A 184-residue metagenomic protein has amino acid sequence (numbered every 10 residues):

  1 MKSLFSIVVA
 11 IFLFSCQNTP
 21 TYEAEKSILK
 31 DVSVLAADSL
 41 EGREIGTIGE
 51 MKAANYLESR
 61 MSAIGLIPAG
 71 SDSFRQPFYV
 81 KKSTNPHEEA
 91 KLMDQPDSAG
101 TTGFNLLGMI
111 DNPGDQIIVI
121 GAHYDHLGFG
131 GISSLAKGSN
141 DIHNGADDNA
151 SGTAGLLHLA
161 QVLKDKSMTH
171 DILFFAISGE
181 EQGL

Functional and structural regions predicted by a protein language model:
M1-V9: Sec-dependent signal peptide recognition, specifically the positively charged N-region followed immediately by
F12-S15: C-terminal motif of bacterial Sec signal peptides marking the signal peptidase cleavage site
T19-Y22, S39-I48, L92-D97, N105 (+3 more regions): Second-shell loop/turn segments in exported
S27-K30, V34, I48-A63, S73 (+3 more regions): Extracytoplasmic/secreted proteins, especially bacterial periplasmic and envelope-associated proteins
S33-A36, Q76, N105-M109, I117-G121 (+1 more regions): Structural recognition of the beta-strand scaffold that forms the well-ordered cores of secreted hydrolase catalytic
L40-G42, M61, I67-P68, T84-P86 (+3 more regions): Solvent-exposed loop/turn segments at secondary-structure junctions within structured extracellular/periplasmic domains
R43-M109: A non-catalytic alpha/beta surface segment that caps or lines the substrate-entry region of metallo-dependent hydrolase
P86, T102, G138-L184: Acidic/histidine-rich catalytic neighborhood of metal-dependent amide-processing enzymes
